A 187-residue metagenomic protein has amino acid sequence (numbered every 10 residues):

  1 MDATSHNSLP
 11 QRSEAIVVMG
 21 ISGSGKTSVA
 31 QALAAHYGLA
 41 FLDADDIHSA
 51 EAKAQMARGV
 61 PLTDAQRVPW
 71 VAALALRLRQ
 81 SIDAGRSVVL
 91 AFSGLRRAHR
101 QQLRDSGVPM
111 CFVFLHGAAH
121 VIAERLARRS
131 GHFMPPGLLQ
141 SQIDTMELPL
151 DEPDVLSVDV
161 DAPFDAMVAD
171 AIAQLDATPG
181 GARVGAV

Functional and structural regions predicted by a protein language model:
M1-E14: Extreme N-terminal, non-catalytic leader segments that precede Walker-type/kinase nucleotide-binding cores
V18: Hydrophobic anchor at the beta1->P-loop junction of P-loop NTPases
I21: P-loop (Walker A) phosphate-binding loop of NTP-binding proteins
K26: Conserved lysine of the Walker
Q31-L76: Conserved substrate/cofactor phosphate-moiety recognition/catalytic segment in nucleotide-dependent phosphotransferases
A65-C111, L115: Glycine-rich phosphate-binding loop used to anchor ATP phosphates in small-molecule kinases, encompassing both
S106-L126, V158: Conserved phosphate-donor/acceptor-positioning beta-strand/loop module used by diverse small-molecule
R128-D170: Small-molecule kinase domains that catalyze NTP-dependent phosphoryl transfer to phosphate-bearing small molecules
